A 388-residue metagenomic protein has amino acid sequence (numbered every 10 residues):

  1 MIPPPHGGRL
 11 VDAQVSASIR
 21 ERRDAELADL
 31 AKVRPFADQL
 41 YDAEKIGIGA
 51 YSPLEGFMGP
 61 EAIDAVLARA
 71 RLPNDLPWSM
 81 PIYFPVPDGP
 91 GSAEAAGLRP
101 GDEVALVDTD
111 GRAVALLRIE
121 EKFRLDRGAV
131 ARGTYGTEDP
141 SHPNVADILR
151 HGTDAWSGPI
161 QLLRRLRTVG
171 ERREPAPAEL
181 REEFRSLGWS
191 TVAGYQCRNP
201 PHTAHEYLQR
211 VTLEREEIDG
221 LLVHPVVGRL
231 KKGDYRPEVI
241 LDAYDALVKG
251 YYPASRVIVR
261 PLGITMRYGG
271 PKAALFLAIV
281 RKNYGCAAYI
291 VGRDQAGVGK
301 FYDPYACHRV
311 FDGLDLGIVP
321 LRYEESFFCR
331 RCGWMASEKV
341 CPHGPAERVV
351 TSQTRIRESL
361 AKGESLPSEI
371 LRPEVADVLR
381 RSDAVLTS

Functional and structural regions predicted by a protein language model:
M1-S388: Active-site cores that bind ATP or allylic diphosphates and position pyrophosphate for catalysis
